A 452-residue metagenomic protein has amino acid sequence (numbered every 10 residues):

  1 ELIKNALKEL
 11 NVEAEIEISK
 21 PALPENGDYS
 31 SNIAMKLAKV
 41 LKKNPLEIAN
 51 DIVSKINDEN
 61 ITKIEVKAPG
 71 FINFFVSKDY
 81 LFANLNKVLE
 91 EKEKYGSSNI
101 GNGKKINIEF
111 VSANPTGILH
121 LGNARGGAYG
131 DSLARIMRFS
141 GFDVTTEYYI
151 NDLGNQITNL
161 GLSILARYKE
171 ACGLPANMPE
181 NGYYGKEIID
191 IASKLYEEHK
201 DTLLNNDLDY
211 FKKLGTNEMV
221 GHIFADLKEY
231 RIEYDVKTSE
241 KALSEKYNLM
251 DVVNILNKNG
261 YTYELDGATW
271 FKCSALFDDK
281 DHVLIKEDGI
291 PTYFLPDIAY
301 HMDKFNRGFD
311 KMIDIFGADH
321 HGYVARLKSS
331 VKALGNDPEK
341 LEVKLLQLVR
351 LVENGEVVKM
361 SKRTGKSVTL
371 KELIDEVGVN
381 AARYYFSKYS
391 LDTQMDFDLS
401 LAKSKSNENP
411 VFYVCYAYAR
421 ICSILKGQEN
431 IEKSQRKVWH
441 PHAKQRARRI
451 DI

Functional and structural regions predicted by a protein language model:
E1-A83, E93-I452: Non-catalytic interaction-recognition regions
N86-L89: Beta-lactamase-like hydrolase cores
